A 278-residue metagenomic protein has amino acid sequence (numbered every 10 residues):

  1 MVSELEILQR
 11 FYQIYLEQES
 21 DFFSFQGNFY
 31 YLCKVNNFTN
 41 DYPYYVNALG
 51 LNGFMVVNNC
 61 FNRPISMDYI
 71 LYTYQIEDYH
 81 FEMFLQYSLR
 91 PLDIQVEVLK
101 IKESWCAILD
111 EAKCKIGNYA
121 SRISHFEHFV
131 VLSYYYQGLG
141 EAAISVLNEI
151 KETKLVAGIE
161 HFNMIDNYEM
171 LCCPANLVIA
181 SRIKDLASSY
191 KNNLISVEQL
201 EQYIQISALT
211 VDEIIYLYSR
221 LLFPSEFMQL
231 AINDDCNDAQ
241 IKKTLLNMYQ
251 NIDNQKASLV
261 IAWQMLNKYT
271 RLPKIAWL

Functional and structural regions predicted by a protein language model:
M1-Q18, C33-N40: Short Lys/Arg-enriched alpha/beta "domain-start" segment
R10, I14-D21, E97-E160, Q202 (+1 more regions): ATP-dependent phospho-/nucleotidyl transfer catalytic cores
G27-L99: ATP-binding pocket architecture of kinase catalytic cores
F61-D78, L89, E111-R122, F223-N247: A glycine-centered beta->alpha junction motif in the catalytic cores of kinase/phosphotransferase enzymes
L155-A175: Conserved catalytic-loop position in the HRD/HxD motif
Y168-I215: Active-site Asp-x-Gly
Y216-F223: Central hydrophobic cores of alpha-helical transmembrane segments in multi-pass integral membrane proteins
M228-L278: ATP/Mg2+ or Mg2+-diphosphate-binding catalytic cores that bind nucleotide phosphates or diphosphates via glycine-rich
